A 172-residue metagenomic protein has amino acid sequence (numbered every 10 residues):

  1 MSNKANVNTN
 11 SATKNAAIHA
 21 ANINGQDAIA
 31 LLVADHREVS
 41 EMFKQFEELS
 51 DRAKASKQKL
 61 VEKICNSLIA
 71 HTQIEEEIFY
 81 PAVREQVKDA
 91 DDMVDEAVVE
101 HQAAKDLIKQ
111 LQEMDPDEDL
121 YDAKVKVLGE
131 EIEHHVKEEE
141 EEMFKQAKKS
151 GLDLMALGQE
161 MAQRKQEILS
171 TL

Functional and structural regions predicted by a protein language model:
M1-L172: Small-residue-biased structural context
